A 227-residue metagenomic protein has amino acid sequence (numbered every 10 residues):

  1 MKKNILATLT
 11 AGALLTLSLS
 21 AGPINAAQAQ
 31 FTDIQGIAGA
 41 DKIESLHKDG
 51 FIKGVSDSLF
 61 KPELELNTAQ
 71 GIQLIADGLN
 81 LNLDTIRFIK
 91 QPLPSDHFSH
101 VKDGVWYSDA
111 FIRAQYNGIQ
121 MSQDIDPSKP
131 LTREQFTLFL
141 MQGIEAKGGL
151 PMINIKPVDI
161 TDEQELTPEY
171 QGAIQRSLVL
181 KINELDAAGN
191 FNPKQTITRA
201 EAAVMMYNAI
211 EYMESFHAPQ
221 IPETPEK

Functional and structural regions predicted by a protein language model:
K2-A40, K53-A69, A76-W106, Y116-E134 (+3 more regions): Feature responds to low-complexity, polar/acidic, surface-exposed segments characteristic of secreted/exported proteins
I43-L46, G71, I75, A114 (+1 more regions): A short amphipathic alpha-helical interaction element
D109: Conserved active-site-adjacent core of cysteine acyl-enzyme catalytic domains
T167-V179: Alpha-helical membrane segments in multi-pass integral membrane proteins
R199-E201, M206: Non-catalytic cell-wall polysaccharide-engagement segments
